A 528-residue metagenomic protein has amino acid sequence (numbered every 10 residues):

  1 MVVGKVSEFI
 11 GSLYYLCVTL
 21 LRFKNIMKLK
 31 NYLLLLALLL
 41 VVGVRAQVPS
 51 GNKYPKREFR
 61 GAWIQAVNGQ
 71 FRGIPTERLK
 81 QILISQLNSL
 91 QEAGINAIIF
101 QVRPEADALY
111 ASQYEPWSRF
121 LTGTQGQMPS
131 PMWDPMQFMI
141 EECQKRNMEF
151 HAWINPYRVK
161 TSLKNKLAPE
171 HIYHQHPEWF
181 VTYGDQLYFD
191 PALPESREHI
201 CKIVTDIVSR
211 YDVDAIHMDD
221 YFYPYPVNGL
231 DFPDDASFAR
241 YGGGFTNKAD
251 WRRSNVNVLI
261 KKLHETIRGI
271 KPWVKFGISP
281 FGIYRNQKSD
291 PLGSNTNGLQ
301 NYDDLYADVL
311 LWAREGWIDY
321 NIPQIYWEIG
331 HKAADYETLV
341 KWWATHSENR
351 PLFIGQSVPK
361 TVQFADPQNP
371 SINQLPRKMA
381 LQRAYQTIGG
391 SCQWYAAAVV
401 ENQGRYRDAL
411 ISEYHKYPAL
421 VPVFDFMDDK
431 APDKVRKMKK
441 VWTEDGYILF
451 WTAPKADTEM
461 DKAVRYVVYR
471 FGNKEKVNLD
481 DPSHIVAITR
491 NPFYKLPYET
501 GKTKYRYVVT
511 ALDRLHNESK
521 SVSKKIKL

Functional and structural regions predicted by a protein language model:
Q65, G69-E77, Y157-D206, R210 (+1 more regions): Active-site-adjacent "subsite" loops/lids of carbohydrate-active enzymes
Q81-D107: Catalytic domains of carbohydrate-active enzymes, especially glycoside hydrolases
A108-G123, R158-G184, D220-G243, K288-L299: Aromatic- and acidic-residue-enriched segments that line the glycan-binding/catalytic groove of carbohydrate-active
H199-I203, R210, A215-M218, F222-N295 (+3 more regions): Active-site neighborhood of glycoside hydrolase catalytic domains
Y306-L310, R314-H331, R350-F426: Substrate-binding cleft of secreted/luminal carbohydrate-active enzymes
L410-M460, N517-L528: Pro/Thr/Ser/Gly-rich low-complexity, intrinsically disordered linker/stalk tracts
P454-D480: Solvent-exposed loop/turn segments flanking beta-strands in beta-repeat/beta-sandwich domains
L496-E518: Beta-strand-rich modules
